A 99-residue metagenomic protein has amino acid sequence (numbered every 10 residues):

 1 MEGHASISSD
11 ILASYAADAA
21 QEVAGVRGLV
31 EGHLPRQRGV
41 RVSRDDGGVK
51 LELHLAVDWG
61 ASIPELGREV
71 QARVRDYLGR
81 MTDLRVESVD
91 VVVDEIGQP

Functional and structural regions predicted by a protein language model:
M1-S6, I11-Y15: Alpha-helical assembly-interface signal, strongest on the long, hydrophobic N-terminal helix that forms
A16, A20-Q21, L78: Hydrophobic C-terminal alpha-helix "anchor/cap" residues
V23, R27-A56, V93-I96: Short edge beta-strands and adjacent turn/loop segments
W59: Active-site acidic-Proline motif in GNAT/NAT acetyltransferases
I63-T82: Short, non-transmembrane amphipathic alpha-helical segments
R85-P99: Short, highly charged C-terminal tails/helix-capping segments
